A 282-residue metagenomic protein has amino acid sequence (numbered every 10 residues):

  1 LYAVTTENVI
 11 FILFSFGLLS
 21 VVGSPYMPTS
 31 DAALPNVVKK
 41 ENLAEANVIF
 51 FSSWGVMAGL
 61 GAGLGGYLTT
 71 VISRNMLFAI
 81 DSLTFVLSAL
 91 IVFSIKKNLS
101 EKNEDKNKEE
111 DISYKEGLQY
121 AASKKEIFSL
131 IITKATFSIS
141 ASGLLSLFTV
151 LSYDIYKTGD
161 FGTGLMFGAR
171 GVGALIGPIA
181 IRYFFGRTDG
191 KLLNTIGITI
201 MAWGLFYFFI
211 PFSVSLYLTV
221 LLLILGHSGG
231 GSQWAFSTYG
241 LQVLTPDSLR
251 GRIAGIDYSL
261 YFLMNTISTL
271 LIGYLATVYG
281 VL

Functional and structural regions predicted by a protein language model:
L1, L19, D81-S88, T199-Y207: MFS 12-TM fold signature
Y2-T5, L60-I80, V150-Y156, I267-L282: Transmembrane alpha-helix termini and helix-breaking/packing motifs in multi-pass membrane transporters
V4-T5, N36, Y67-V71, S123 (+4 more regions): Membrane-helix boundary and inter-helical linker elements of multi-pass secondary transporters
F11-T70, F85, S129, F137-L145 (+3 more regions): Substrate-agnostic recognition of the 12-TM MFS/MFS-like secondary transporter fold
S30-V37, F78-K108: Helix-loop junctions on the cytosolic side of multi-pass membrane transporters, especially the intracellular loop
I72-A79, Q119-P178: A single, central transmembrane helix in multi-pass transporters
K97-T133: Juxtamembrane intracellular "pre-TM" segments in multi-pass secondary transporters
K115, F148, Y153-L282: C-terminal transmembrane bundle of multi-pass solute transporters/carriers
